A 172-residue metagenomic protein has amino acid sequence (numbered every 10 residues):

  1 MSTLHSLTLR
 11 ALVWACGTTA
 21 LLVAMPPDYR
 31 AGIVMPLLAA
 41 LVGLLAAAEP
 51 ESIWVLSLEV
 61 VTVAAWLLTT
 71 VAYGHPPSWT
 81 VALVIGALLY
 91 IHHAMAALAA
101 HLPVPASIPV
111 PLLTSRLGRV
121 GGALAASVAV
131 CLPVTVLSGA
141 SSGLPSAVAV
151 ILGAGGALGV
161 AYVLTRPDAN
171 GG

Functional and structural regions predicted by a protein language model:
M1-V13: N-terminal membrane topogenic signal
S2, S107-G118: Membrane-interface segments at loop-to-transmembrane junctions
L4, L44-E59, D168-G172: Membrane-helix interface "capping/anchor" motifs
W14-L21, P36-L44, V60-L67, V128-V134: Hydrophobic, membrane-inserted alpha-helices
G17-I33, L67-V81, L137-S142: Helix-coil boundary and interhelical linker segments in multi-pass alpha-helical membrane proteins
G74-H93, I151-A154: Alpha-helical transmembrane segments
A96-L112, P167-G172: Cytoplasmic membrane-interface regions of multi-pass membrane proteins
T114-G172: C-terminal membrane-adjacent module
